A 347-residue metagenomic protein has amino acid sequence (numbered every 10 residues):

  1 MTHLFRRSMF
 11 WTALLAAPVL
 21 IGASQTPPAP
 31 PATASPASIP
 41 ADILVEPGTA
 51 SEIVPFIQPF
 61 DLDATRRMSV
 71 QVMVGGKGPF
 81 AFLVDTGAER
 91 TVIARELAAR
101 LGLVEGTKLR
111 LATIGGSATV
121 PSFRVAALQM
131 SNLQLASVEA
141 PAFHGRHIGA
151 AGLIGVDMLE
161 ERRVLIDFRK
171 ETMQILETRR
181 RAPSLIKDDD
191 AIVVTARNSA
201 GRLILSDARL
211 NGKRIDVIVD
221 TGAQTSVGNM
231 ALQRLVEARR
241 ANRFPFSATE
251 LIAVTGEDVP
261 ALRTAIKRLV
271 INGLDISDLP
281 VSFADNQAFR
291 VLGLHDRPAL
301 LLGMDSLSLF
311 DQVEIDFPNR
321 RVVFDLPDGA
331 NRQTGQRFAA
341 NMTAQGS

Functional and structural regions predicted by a protein language model:
M1-R7: Positively charged n-region of N-terminal signal peptides that target proteins for export
T2, L20-S347: Pepsin/retropepsin-fold aspartyl endopeptidases
M9-F10, A98: Sequence-pattern detector for short linear motifs and compositional/periodic biases rather than a specific fold
F10-G22: Bacterial N-terminal signal peptides
